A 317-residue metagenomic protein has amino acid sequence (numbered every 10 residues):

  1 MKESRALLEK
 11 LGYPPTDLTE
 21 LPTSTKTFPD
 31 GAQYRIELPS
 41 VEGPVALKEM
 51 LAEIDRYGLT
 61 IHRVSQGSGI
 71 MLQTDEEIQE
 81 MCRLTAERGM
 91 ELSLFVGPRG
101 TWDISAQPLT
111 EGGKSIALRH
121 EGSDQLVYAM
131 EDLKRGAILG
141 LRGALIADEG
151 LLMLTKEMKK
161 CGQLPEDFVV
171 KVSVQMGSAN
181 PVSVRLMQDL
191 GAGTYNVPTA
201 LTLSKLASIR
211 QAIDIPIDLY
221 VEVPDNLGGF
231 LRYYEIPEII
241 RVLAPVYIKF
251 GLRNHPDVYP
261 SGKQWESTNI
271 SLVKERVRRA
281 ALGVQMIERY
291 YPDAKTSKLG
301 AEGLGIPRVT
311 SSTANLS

Functional and structural regions predicted by a protein language model:
M1-L141, I146-S178, N196, L203-S317: Active-site pocket-lining/capping segments in soluble small-molecule metabolic enzymes
L190-G193: Hydrophobic, aromatic-enriched interface-forming segments
